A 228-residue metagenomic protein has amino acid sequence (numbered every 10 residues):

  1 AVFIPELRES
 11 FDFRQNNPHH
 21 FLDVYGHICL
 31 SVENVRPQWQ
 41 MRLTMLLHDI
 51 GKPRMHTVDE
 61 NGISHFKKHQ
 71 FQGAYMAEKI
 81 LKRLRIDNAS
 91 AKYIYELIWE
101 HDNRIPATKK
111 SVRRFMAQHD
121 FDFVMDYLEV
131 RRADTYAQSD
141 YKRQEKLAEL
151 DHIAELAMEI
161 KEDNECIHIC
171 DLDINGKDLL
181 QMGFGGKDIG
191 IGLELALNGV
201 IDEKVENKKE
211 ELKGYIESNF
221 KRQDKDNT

Functional and structural regions predicted by a protein language model:
A1-R132, Y141-Q144: Conserved, hydrophobic alpha-helical core segments of structured domains
K52, T135, K177: Gly/Ser/Thr-rich helix-start
K79-R83, Q138-T228: Charged substrate- and nucleic-acid-binding regions of tRNA-handling and nucleotidyl-transfer enzymes, centered on
